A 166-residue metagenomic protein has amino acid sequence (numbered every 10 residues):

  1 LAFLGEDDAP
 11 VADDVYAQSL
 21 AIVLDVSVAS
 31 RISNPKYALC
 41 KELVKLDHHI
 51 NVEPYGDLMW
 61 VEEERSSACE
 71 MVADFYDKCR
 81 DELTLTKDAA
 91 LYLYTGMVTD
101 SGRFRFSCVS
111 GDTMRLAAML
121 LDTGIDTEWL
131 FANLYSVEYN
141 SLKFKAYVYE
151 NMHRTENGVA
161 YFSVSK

Functional and structural regions predicted by a protein language model:
L1-Y37: N-terminal small/polar loop signature for handling phosphorylated ligands or for N-terminal nucleophile
A2, A17-Q18, T99-K166: Hydrophobic helix-and-loop "lid/oligomerization" segment in the mid-to-C-terminal part of catalytic domains
E6-D7, P35-L39, L58-V61, G111-D112: Short, glycine/charged-enriched secondary-structure capping and boundary segments
D14-Y16, K36-A38, E53, L85-K87 (+2 more regions): Solvent-exposed alpha-helices and their adjacent loops that cap or buttress functional pockets in soluble metabolic
L20-I22, E42-L46, L58-V61, A160: Hydrophobic/aromatic beta-strand patches that form the interior of the parallel beta-sheet core in alpha/beta enzyme
V26-A29, H49-N51, K166: Short glycine-rich anion-binding loops that position phosphate/pyrophosphate groups of nucleotides and phosphorylated
A38-V52: Acidic-glycine-rich active-site phosphate/pyrophosphate-binding loop
H48-L116: Short alpha-helices
